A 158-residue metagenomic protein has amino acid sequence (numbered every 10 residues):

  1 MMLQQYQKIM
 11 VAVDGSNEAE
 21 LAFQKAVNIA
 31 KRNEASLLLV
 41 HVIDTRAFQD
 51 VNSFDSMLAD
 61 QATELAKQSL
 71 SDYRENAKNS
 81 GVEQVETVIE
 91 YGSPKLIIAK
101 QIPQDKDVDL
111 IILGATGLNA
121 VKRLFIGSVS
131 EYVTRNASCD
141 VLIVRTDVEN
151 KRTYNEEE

Functional and structural regions predicted by a protein language model:
M1-Q4, E75-I111, V148-E158: Structural beta-alpha unit
M2-S53, S80: Small/aliphatic-rich secondary-structure junction motif
A22, Q49-N52, I97-K100, R123-F125 (+1 more regions): Short, well-ordered secondary-structure micro-motifs
K25, Q61-Y73, I97: Short, solvent-exposed amphipathic alpha-helices that sit in or adjacent to ligand/effector-binding or catalytic
N28, Q104-R152: Gly/Ser-rich helix-loop-strand patches that form or flank binding pockets for ribonucleotide-derived cofactors
V40, E86-E90, L142: General small-molecule cofactor/ligand-binding pocket signal
H41-Q68, N150-E158: Acidic, proline/glycine-rich short linear motifs
I43, I89-S93, T116: Short beta->alpha linker loops
